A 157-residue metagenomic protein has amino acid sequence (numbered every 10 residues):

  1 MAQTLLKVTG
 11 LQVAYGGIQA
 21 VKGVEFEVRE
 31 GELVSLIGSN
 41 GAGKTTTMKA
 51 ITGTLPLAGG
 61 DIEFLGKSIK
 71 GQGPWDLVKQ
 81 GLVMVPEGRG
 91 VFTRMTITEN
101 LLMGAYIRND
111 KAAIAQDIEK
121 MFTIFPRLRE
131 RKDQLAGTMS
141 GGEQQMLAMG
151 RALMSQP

Functional and structural regions predicted by a protein language model:
L6-V8, V21: Conserved structural motif at the start of ABC-family nucleotide-binding domains
G16, V34, Q72, I97-Q116 (+1 more regions): ABC-type ATPase nucleotide-binding domains, specifically the catalytic core motifs of the NBD
V34-S35, M84: Short beta-strand immediately N-terminal to the Walker A/P-loop
I37-S39: The feature captures the beta-strand-to-loop junction immediately N-terminal to the Walker
T52: Helix-to-loop junction immediately C-terminal to a conserved catalytic motif
G60-I69, Q80, A113-I118: Conserved ABC transporter NBD signature motif
L135-M139, E143: Conserved ABC ATPase signature
A152-L153: ABC ATPase C-loop
